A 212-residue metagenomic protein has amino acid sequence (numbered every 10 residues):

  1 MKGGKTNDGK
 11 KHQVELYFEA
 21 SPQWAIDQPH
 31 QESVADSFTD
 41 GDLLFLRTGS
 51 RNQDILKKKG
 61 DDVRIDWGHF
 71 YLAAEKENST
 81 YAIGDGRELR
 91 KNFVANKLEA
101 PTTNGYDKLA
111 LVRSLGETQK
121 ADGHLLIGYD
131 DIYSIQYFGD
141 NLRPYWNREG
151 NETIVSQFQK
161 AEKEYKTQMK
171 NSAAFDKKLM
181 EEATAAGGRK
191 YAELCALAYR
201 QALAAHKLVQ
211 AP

Functional and structural regions predicted by a protein language model:
M1-T6: Short, well-ordered beta-strand segments enriched in hydrophobic/aromatic residues
N7-P212: Acidic/polar, glycine-enriched structural segments that form the non-catalytic walls/loops of the carbohydrate-binding
